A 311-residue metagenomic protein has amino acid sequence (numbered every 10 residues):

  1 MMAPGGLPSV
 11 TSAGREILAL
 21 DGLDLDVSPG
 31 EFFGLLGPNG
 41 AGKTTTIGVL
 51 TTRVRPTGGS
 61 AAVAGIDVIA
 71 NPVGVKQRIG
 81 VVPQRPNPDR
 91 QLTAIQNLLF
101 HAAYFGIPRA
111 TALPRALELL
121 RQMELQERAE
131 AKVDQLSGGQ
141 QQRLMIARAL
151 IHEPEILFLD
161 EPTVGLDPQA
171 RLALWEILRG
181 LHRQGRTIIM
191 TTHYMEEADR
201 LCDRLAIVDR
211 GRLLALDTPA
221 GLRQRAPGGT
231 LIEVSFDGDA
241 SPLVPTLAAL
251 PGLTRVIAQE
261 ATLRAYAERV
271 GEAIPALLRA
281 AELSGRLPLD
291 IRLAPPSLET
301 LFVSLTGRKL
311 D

Functional and structural regions predicted by a protein language model:
L7, L99, A103, A110-R128: Conserved ABC ATPase "signature" region
K132-L136: Conserved ABC ATPase signature
E153: Conserved catalytic motifs of ABC-family nucleotide-binding domains
L157-D160: Catalytic Walker B motif of ABC-type/P-loop ATPase nucleotide-binding domains
E176-E268: ABC transporter nucleotide-binding domain
